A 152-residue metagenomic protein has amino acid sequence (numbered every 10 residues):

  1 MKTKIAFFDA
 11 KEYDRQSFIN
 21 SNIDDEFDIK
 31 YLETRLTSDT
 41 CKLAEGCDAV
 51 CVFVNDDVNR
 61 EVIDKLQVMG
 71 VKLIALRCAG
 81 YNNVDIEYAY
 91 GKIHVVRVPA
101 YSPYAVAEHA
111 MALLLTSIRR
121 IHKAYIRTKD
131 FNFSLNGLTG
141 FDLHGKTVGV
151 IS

Functional and structural regions predicted by a protein language model:
K2-V96: An N-terminal-biased, well-structured beta-alpha scaffold segment characteristic of Rossmann-like dinucleotide-binding
F8, V150-S152: Conserved N-terminal Rossmann-fold NAD(P)-binding element of oxidoreductases
A75, T147-G149: Residue in the alpha/beta-hydrolase core beta-strand immediately N-terminal to the catalytic nucleophile
N82, D142, I151: Gly/Ser/Thr-rich beta-alpha loop segments that engage phosphate groups in nucleotides
I93-T147: Phosphate-binding beta-alpha-beta segment of Rossmann-like dinucleotide-binding domains, i.e., the NAD(P)
